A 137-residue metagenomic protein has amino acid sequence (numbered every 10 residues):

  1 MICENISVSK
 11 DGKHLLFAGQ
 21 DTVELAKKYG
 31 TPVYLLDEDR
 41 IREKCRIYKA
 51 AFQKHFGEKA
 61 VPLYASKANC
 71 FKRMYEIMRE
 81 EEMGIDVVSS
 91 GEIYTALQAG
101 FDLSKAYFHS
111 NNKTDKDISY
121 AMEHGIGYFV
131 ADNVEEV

Functional and structural regions predicted by a protein language model:
M1-F129, V134-V137: A charged N-terminal "starter" segment
